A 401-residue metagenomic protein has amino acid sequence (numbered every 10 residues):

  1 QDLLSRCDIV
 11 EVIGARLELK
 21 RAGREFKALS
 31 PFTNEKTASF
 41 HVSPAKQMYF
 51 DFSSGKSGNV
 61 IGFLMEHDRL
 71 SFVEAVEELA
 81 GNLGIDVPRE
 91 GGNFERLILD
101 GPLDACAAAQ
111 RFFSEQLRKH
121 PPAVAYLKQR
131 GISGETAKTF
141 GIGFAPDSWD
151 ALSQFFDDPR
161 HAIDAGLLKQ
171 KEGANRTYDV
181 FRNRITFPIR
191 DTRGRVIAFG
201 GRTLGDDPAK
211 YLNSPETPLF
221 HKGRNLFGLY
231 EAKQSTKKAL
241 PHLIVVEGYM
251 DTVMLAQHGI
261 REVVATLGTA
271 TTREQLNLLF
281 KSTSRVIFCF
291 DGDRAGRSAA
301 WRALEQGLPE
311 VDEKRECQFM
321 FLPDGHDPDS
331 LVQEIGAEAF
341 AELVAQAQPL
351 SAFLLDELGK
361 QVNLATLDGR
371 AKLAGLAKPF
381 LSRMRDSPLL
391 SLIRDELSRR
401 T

Functional and structural regions predicted by a protein language model:
Q1-G92, D147, R399: N-terminal structured subdomain of primase-like DNA metabolism proteins
L3-R6, E95-L103, H120, I142-W149 (+6 more regions): Conserved phosphate/pyrophosphate-binding and hydrolysis machinery centered on Walker-type P-loop NTPases, extending
C7, A22, A45, E95-L97 (+4 more regions): Phosphate-handling DNA/RNA-contact segment within nucleic-acid enzymes
S30, D51, L64, L127 (+8 more regions): Terminal peptide-recognition signature
I61, D68, K237-K238, T269-D324 (+1 more regions): Conserved catalytic cores of soluble enzyme domains, especially glycine-rich substrate-binding beta-alpha loops
D68-L83, N183-R202, S330-G336, E342 (+1 more regions): Structured, non-catalytic alpha/beta "coupling" segments that mediate domain-domain communication and provide generic
S71-P122: Conserved active-site segments centered on acidic
K314-T401: C-terminal or mid-to-C-terminal helical accessory/interaction module adjacent to the motor/catalytic core
